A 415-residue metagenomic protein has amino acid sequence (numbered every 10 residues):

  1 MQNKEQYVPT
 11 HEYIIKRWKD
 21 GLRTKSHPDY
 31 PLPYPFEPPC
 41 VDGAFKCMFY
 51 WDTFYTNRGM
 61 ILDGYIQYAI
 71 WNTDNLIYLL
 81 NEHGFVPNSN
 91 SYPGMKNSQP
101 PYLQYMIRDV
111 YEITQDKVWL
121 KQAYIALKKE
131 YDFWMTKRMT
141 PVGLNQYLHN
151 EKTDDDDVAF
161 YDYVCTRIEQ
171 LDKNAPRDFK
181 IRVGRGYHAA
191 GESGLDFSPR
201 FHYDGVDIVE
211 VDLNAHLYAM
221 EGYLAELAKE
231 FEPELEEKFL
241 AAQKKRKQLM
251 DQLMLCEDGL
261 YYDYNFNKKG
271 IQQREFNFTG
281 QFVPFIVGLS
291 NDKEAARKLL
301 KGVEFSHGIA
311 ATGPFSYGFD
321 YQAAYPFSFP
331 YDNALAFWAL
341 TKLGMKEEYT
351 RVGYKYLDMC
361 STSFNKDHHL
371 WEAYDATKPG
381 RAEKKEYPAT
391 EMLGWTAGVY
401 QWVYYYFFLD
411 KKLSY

Functional and structural regions predicted by a protein language model:
M1-C47, W71-N90, T140-I208, K245-S328 (+2 more regions): Extended glycan-interaction surfaces of carbohydrate-active proteins
C47-Y55, G64, G94-Y102, Q122 (+5 more regions): Aromatic- and histidine-enriched alpha-helix N-cap/loop-to-helix transition segments that scaffold the rims
F49-L79, G280-N291, N333-K346, Y356: Alpha-helical support elements that line or immediately flank enzyme active sites and cofactor-binding pockets
R58-L62, Y105-E112, A219-E230, I286-L289 (+2 more regions): Short glycine/serine- and small hydrophobic-enriched flexible loop segments
L80-A123, P326, T390: Aromatic/His-enriched, Gly/Pro-containing loop or helix-boundary segments that lie immediately adjacent to catalytic
L127-E130, L235-M254, G353-Y356: Short amphipathic alpha-helical coiled-coil/interface segments
V206-F231, F239, K245-L249, Y325-L335 (+1 more regions): Long, repeat-rich segments with strong aromatic
